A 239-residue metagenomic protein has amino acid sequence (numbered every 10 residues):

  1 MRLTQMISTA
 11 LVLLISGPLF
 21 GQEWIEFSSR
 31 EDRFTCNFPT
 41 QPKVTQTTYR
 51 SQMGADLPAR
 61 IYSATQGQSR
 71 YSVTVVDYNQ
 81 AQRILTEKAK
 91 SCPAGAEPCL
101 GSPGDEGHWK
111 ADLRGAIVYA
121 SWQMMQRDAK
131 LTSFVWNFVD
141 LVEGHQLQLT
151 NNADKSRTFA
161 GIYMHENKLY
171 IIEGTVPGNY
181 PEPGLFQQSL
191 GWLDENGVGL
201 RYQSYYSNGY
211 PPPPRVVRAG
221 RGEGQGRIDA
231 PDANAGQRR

Functional and structural regions predicted by a protein language model:
M1-S8: Bacterial N-terminal signal peptides that target proteins for export
R2, W24-E31: Short helix/turn-capping signatures at newly exposed starts of structured segments
A10-L13: Short, linear, compositionally biased motifs with a strong N-terminal bias
L19-G21: Boundary at the C-terminal end of the N-terminal hydrophobic targeting segment
R30, F34, P42-K43, A94-P98 (+3 more regions): Surface-exposed amphipathic alpha-helical segments
R30-P58: N-terminal targeting signals for Sec/Tat export/insertion, comprising classic cleavable signal peptides
T48-G161, P231-D232, G236-R239: Conserved polar/disulfide-associated segments of primarily extracytoplasmic proteins
